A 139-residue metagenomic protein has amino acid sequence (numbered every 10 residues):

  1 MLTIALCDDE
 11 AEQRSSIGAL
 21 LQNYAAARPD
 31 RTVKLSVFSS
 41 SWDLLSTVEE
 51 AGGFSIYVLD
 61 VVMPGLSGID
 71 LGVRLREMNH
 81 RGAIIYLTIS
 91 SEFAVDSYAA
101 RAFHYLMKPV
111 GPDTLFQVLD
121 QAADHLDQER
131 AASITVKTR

Functional and structural regions predicted by a protein language model:
L2-Q22, Y57: Conserved acidic segment of CheY-like receiver
L6, V37, Y86-L87: Conserved SAM-binding loop
S15-A25, L44-L45, G72, D120: Short, well-ordered amphipathic alpha-helices
A25-L35, R81-G82: A generic structural motif
L35-D43: Conserved Asp/Asn-Gly motif in the active-site loop of CheY-like receiver
S46-E129: CheY-like receiver
T135-R139: C-terminal output/effector regions of signal-responsive regulators
